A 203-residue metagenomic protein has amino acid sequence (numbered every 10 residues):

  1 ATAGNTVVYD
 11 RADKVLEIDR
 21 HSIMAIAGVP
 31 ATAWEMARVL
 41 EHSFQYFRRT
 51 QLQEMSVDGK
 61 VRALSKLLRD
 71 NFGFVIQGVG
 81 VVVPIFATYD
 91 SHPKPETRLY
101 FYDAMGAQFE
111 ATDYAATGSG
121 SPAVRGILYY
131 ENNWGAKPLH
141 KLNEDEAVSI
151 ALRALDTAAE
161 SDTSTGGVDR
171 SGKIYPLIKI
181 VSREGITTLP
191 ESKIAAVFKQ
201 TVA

Functional and structural regions predicted by a protein language model:
A1-A203: Long, low-complexity N-terminal extensions
